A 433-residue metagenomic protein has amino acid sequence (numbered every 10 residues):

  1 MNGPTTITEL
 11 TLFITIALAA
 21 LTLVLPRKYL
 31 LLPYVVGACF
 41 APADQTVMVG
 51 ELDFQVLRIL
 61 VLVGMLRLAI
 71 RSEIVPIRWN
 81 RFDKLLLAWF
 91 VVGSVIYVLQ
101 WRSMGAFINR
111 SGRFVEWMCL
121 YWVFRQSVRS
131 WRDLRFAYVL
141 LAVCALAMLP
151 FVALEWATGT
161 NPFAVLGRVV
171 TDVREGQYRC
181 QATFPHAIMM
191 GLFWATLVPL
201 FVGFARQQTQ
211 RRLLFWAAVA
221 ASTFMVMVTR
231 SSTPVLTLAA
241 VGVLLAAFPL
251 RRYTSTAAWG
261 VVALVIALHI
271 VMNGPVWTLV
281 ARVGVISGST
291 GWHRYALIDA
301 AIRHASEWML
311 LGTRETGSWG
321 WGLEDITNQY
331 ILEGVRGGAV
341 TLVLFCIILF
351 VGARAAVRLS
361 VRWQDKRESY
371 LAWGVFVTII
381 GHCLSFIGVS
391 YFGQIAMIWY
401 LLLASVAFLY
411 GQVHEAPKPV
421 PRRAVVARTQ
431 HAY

Functional and structural regions predicted by a protein language model:
I14-A20, F90-Y97, R135-G176, A182-F248 (+3 more regions): Alpha-helical transmembrane segments of multi-pass inner-membrane proteins
T22, K28-M48, Q55-V115: N-terminal hydrophobic segments of proteins, predominantly signal-anchor/transmembrane helices of inner/organellar
L30, W79-V91, G112-V115, F124-L154: Interfacial loop-to-transmembrane-helix boundary motif in multi-pass membrane proteins
V63, V375-C383, S390-Y433: Transmembrane alpha-helices of multi-pass inner-membrane enzymes
P150-T160, T229, L245-S289, I302-E307: A membrane-periplasm/extracellular boundary helix in multi-pass inner-membrane enzymes that assemble envelope glycans
P162, L166, G176, V276-V340 (+1 more regions): Long extracytoplasmic/lumenal interhelical loops at the membrane interface of multi-pass membrane proteins
H186-I188, S222-M225, S231, L311 (+3 more regions): A conserved mid-to-late transmembrane alpha helix and its immediate loop/hinge that forms the functional core
A356-V389: Loop-to-helix entry and N-terminal half of a specific, functionally important transmembrane alpha helix in multi-pass
